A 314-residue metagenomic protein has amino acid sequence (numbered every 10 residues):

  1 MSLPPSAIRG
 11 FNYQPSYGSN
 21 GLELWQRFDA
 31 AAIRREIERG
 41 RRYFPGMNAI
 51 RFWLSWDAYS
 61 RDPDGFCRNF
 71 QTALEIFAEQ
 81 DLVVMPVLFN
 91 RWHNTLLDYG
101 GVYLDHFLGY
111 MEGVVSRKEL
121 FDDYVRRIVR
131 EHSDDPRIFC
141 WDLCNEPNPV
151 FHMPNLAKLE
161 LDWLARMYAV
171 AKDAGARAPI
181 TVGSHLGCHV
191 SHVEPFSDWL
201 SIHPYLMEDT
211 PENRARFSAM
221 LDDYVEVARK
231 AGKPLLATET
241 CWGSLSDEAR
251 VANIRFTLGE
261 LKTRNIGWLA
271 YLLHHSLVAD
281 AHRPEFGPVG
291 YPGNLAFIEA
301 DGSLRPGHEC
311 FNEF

Functional and structural regions predicted by a protein language model:
M1-S197, L206-E208, K230-A231, L261-V278 (+3 more regions): Active-site mouth of glycoside hydrolases
D64-T72, L161-W163, R216-D222, R250-T257: Charged helix-capping and loop-helix junction motifs
V182-G183, L235-E239: Active-site neighborhood of phospho(di)ester-bond hydrolases with catalytic His/Asp-centered motifs
M207-E226: Substrate-binding surface in catalytic domains of secreted glycosidases
L221-K233, G243-T263: Surface-exposed substrate-engagement region within the catalytic domains of secreted or surface-exposed extracellular
C241-L245, H274-L277: Short Gly/Pro-enriched loop/turn and capping motifs at secondary-structure junctions
